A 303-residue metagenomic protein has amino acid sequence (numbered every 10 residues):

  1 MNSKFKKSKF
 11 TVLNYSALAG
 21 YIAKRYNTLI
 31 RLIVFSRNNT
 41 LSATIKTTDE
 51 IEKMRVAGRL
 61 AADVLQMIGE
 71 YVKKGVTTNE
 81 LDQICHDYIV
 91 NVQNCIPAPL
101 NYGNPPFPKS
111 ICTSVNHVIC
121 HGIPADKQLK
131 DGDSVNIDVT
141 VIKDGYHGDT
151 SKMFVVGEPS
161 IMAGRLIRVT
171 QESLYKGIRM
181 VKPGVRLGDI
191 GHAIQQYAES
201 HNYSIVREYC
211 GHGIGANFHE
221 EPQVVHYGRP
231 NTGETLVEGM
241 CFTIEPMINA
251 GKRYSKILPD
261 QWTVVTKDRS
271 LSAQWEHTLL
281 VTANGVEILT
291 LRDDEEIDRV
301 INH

Functional and structural regions predicted by a protein language model:
N2-H303: Active-site neighborhoods and metal-handling regions in enzymes and metal-associated proteins
